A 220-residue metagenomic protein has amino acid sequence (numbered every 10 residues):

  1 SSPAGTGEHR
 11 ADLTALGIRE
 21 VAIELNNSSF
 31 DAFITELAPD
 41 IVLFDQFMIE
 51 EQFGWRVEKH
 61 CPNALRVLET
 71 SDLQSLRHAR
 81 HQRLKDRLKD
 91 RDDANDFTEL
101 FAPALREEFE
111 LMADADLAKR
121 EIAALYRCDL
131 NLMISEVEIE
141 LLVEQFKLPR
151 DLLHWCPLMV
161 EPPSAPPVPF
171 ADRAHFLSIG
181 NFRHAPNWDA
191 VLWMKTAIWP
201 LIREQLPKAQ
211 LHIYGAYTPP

Functional and structural regions predicted by a protein language model:
S1, L117, Y126-M133, V137-P220: Conserved catalytic-core segment of nucleotide-activated headgroup transferases in glycan assembly
S1-A22: N-terminal strand-loop element at the rim of the active site of nucleotide-sugar-dependent glycosyltransferases
S28-L37, P166-V168: Short amphipathic alpha-helix with an adjacent loop that forms part of the alpha/beta core around
F33-E51, V67: Short N-terminal targeting/anchoring amphipathic segment
D40-I41, L65, L130, H175: Structural motif
Q46, T70-D72, S135-V137: Helix N-cap/beta->alpha junction signal
C61-H78, Q82-P103: Active-site proximal beta-strand in glycosyltransferases
R91-N131: Membrane-proximal helix-turn-helix segments that form the acceptor-binding/catalytic region of lipid-linked
